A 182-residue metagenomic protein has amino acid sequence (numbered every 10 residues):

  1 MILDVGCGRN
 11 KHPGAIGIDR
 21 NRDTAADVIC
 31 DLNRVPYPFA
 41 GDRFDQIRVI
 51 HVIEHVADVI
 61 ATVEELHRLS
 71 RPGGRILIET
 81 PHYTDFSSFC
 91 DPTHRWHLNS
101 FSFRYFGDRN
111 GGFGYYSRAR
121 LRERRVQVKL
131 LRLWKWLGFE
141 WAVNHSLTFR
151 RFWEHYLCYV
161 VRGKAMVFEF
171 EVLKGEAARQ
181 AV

Functional and structural regions predicted by a protein language model:
M1-T84: Conserved SAM-binding loop
I60-A61, E65, R75-V182: S-adenosyl-L-methionine-dependent methyltransferase catalytic module, highlighting the catalytic core
